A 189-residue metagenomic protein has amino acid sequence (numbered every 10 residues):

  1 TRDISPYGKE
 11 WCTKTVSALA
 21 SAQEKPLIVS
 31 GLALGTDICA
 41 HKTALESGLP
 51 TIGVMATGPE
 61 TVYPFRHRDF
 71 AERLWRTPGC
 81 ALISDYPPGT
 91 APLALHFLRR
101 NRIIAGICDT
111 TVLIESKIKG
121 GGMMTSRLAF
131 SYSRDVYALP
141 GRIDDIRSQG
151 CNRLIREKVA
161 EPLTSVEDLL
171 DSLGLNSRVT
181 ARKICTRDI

Functional and structural regions predicted by a protein language model:
T1-I189: Glycine-biased, small-residue-rich flexible motifs in mid-sequence functional cores and linkers
